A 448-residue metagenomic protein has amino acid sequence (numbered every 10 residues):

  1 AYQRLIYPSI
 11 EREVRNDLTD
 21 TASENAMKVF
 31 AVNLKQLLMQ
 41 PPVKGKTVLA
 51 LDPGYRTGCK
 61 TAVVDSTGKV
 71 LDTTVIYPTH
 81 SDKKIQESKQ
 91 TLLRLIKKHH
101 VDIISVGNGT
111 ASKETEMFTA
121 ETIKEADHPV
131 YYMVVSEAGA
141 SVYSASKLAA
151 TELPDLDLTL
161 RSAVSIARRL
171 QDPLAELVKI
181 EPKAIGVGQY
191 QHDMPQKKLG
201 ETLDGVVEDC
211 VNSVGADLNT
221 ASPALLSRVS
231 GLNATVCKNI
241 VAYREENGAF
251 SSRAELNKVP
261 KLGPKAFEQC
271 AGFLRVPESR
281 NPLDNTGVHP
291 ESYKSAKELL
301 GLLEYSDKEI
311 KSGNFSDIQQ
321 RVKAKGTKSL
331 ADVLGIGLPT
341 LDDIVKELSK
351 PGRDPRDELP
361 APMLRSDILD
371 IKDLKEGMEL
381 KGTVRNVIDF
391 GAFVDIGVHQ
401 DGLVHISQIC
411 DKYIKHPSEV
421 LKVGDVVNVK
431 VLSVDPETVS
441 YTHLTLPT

Functional and structural regions predicted by a protein language model:
A1-T47, S66, K89-R94, K98: Extended, highly charged clamp/arch subdomains and adjacent linkers that form or line substrate-binding channels
R15, T19-D20, M27-A31, A184-V214 (+2 more regions): Long, charged amphipathic helices and adjacent flexible linkers at domain junctions
V43-G68: Gly/Thr-rich phosphate-binding beta-strand-loop-beta motif of the actin/hexokinase/Hsp70
G68-V101: Nucleic-acid-processing active sites and adjacent nucleic-acid-binding tracks, predominantly divalent metal-dependent
K84, S88, A111-V207: Conserved phosphate-handling catalytic cores of large alpha/beta enzymes
L160, V164-A249, Q269, V276-N285 (+3 more regions): Long, highly charged, low-complexity intrinsically disordered interaction regions that mediate electrostatic DNA/RNA
N281-D401, H405-V423, L432, P436-T438: Low-complexity, acidic/Ser/Thr- and charged residue-rich accessory regions of DNA metabolism proteins
T442-T448: Conserved small/polar residues in nucleotide/adenosyl-binding loops
